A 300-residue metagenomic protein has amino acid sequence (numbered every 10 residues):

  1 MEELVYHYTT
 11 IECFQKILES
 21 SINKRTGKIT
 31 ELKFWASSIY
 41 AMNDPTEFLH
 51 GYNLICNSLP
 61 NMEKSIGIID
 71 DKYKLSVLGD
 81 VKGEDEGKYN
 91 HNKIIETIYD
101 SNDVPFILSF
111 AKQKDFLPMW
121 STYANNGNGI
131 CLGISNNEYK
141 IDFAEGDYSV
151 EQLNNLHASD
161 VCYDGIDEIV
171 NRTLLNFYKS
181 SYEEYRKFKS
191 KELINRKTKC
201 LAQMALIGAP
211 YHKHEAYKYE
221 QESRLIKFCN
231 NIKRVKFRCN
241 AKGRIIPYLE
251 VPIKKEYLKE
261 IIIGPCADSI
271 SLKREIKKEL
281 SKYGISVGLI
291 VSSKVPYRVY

Functional and structural regions predicted by a protein language model:
M1-Y300: Partner-binding and oligomerization surfaces adjacent to conserved cores of proteins that assemble macromolecular
